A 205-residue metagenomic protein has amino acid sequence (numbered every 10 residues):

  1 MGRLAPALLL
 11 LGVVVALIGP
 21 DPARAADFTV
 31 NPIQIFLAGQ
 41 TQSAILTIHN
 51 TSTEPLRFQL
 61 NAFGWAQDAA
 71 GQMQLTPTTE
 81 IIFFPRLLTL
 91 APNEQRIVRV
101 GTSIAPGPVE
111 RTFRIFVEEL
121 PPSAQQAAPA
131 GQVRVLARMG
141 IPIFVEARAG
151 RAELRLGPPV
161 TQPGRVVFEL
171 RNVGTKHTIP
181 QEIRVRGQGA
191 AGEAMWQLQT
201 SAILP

Functional and structural regions predicted by a protein language model:
A7-I18: Bacterial N-terminal signal peptides
G19-A25: Sec/Tat signal peptide C-region and signal peptidase I cleavage site
A25-T51, L87, R151-R171, T200: Beta-sheet-dominated interaction scaffolds and their linkers
I45-T47, R57-N61, I97-R99, T112-V117 (+2 more regions): Soluble periplasmic/extracytoplasmic beta-strand elements of cell-envelope proteins
T53-L75, E118, T175-A191: Short acidic, flexible loop segments centered on an aromatic residue
M73, P77-P106, G192-P205: Intrinsically disordered, low-complexity Pro/Gly/Ser/Thr-rich segments with frequent PxxP/GP/PP motifs and embedded
I104-F144: Terminal connector regions
Q162-P205: Intrinsically disordered, low-complexity segments enriched in serine, threonine, and glycine
